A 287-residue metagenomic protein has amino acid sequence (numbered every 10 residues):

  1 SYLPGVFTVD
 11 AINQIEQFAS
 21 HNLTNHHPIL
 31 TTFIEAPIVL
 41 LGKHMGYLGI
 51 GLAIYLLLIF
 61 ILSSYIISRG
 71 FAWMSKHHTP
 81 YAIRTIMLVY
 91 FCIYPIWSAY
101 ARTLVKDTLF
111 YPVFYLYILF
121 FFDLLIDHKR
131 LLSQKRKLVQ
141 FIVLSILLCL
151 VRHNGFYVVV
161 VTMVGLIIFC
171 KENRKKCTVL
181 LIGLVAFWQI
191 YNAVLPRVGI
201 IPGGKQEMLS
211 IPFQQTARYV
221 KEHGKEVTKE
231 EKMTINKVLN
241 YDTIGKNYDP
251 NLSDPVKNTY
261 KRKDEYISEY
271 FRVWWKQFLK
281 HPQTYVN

Functional and structural regions predicted by a protein language model:
Y2-Q14, N22-I38, G46: Extracytoplasmic catalytic/substrate-binding loops of multi-pass membrane glycan-assembly enzymes
L3, I29-T32, L48-L56, L88-P112 (+2 more regions): Aromatic- and kink-enriched transmembrane "portal" helix at the membrane-lumen/periplasm boundary that abuts
I54-H78, L116: Transmembrane-helix motifs of polytopic, lipid-linked glycan transferases
A82-T85, D127-I146, K175-V179: Short hydrophobic alpha-helices at membrane interfaces in multi-pass membrane enzymes
L109-K129, S145, V161-M163: Specific aromatic-rich, kink-prone transmembrane helix
K137-R152, M163-V164, G183-W188: Membrane-interface alpha helices of multi-pass inner-membrane proteins
V158-A186: Perimembrane helix-loop-helix junctions
G199-N287: Membrane-proximal stem/loop segments at transmembrane-domain junctions that anchor or position
